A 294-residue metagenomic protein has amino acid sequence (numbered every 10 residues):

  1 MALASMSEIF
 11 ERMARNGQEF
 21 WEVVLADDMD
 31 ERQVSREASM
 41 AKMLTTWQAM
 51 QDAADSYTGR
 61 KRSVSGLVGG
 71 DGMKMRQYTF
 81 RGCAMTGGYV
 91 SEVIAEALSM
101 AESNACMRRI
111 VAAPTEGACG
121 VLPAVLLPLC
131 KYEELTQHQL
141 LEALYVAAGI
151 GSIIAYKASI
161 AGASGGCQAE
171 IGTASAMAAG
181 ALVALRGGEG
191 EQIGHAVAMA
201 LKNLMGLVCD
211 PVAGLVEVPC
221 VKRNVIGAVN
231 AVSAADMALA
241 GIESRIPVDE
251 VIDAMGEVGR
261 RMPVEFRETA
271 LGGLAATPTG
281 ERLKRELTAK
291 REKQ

Functional and structural regions predicted by a protein language model:
M1-R108, K131-Y132, G241, V248-Q294: Generic N-terminal targeting/processing segments that precede catalytic cores or assembly contacts
M85, A112-C119, K131, T136 (+2 more regions): Glycine- and small hydrophobic-enriched segments that form the cores of compact globular domains
G87-N104, Q139-A158, N203-P211, A270: Acidic-glycine-rich active-site phosphate/pyrophosphate-binding loop
M107-I110, I160-G166, V218: Active-site-adjacent structural elements in folded domains
M107-V125, A169-A174: Conserved phosphate/anionic-ligand binding catalytic regions in large, soluble enzymes, centered on
P123-E134, A179-G187: Alpha-helical support elements that line or immediately flank enzyme active sites and cofactor-binding pockets
L144, I150-A163, C167-M177: Glycine- and acidic-residue-rich phosphate-binding/metal-coordinating active-site segment common to enzymes that handle
A184-Q294: Functionally critical mobile loop/hinge segments
